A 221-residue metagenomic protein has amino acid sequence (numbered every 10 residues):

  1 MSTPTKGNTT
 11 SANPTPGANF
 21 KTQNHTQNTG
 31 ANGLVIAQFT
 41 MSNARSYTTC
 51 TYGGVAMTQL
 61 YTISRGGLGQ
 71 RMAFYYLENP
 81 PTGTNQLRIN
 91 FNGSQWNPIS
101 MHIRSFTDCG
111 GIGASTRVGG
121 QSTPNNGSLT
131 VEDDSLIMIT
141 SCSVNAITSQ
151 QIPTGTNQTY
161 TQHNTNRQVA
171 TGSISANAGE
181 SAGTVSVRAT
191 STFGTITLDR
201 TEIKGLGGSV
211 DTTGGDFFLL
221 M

Functional and structural regions predicted by a protein language model:
M1-M221: Primarily extracytoplasmic/secreted proteins and surface-exposed domains characterized by disulfide-bonded cysteine
